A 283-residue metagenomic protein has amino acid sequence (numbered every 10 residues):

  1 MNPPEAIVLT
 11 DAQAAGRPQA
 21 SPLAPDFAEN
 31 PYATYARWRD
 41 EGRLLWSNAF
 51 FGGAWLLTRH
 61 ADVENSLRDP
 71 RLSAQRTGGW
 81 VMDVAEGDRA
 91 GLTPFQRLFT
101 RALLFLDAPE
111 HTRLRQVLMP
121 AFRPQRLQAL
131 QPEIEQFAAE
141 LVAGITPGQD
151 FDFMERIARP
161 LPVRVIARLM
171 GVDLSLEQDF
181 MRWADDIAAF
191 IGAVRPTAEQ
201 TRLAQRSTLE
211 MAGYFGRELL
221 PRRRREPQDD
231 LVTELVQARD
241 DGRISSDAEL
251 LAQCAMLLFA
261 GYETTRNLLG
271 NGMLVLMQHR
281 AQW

Functional and structural regions predicted by a protein language model:
M1-W283: Cytochrome P450
